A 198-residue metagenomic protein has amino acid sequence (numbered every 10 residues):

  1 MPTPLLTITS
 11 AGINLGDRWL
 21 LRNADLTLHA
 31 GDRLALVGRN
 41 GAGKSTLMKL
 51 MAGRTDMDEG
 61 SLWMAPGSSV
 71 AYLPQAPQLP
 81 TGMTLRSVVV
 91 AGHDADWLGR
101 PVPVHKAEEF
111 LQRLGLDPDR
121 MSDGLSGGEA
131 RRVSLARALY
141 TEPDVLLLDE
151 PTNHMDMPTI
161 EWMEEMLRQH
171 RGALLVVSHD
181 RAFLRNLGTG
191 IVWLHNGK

Functional and structural regions predicted by a protein language model:
M1-K198: ABC ATP-binding cassette signature C-motif
